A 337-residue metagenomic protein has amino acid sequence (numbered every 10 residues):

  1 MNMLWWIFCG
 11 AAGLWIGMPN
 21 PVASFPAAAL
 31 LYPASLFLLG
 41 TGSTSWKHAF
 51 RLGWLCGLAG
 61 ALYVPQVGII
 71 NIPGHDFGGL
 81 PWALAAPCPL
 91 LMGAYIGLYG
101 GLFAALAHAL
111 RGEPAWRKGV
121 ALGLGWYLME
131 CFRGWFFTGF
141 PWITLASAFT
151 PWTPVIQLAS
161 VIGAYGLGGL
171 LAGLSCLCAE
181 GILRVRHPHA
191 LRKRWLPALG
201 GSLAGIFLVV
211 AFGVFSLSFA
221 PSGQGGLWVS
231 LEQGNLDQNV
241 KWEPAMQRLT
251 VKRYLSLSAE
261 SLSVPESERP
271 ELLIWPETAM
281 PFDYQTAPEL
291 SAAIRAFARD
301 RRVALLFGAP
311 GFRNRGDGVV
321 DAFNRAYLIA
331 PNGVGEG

Functional and structural regions predicted by a protein language model:
M1-S218, K252: Membrane-embedded alpha-helical bundles of multi-pass enzymes that act on lipidic or dolichyl-linked glycan substrates
G213-G337: Soluble catalytic regions of membrane-associated enzymes that act on cell-envelope and secretory-pathway components
